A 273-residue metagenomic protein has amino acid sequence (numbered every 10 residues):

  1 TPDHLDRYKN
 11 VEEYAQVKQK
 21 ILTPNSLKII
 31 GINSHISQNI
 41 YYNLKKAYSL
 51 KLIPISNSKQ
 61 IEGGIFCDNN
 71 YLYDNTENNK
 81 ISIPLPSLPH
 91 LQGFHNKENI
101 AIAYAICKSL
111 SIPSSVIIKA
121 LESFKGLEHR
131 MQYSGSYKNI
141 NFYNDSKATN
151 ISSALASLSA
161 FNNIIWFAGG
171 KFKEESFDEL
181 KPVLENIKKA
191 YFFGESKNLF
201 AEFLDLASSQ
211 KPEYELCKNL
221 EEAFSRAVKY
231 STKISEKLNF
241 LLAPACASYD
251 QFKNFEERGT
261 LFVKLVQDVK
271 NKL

Functional and structural regions predicted by a protein language model:
T1-L52, F66-C67, Y73, P84-S87 (+1 more regions): Flexible active-site lid/hinge loop adjacent to a nucleotide/diphosphate and Mg2+-phosphate binding pocket
P2-D3, S34-H35, G170-K173, S196 (+2 more regions): Short glycine-rich anion-binding loops that position phosphate/pyrophosphate groups of nucleotides and phosphorylated
Y14, I29, L52, N70 (+7 more regions): Residue-level signal for inorganic ion chemistry
K28-N33, F167-A168, I187-E195: Short internal beta-strands
I29-I32, A47-C67, I118-E122, Q132 (+1 more regions): Beta-strand->loop->alpha-helix junctions that form or flank phosphate-binding loops in nucleotide-handling enzymes
P84-I187: Nucleotide phosphate-binding/pyrophosphate-handling subdomain across enzymes that bind or process nucleotide phosphates
D178-L238: C-terminal helical cap/extension that packs against the catalytic core of soluble nucleotide-cofactor enzymes
A245-K272: Glycine/aspartate-rich loop-and-adjacent alpha/beta segment that forms the canonical ThDP
